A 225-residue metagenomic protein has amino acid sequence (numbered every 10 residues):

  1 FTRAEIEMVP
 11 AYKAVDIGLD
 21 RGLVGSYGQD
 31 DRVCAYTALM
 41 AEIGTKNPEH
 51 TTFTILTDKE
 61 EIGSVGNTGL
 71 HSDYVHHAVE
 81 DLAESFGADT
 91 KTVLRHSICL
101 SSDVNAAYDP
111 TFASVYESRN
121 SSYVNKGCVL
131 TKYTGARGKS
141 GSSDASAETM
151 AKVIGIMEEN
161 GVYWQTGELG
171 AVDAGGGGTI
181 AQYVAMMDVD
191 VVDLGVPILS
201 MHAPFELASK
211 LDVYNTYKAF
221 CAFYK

Functional and structural regions predicted by a protein language model:
F1-E5, N47-T54, F86-H96, M157-G170: Flexible, glycine/charged-enriched surface loops at secondary-structure junctions
F1-S26, G44: Soluble metallo-hydrolase cores and metallopeptidase-like ectodomains found primarily in the secretory/periplasmic
Y12-A14, L56-S64, G69, V104-A106 (+2 more regions): Acidic, glycine-rich active-site loops and adjacent beta-strand->loop/helix elements that engage anionic groups
L19-R21, S64-G69, P110-A113, F205-L207: Short acidic, glycine/serine/threonine-rich loops at helix termini
G25-H77, A219-C221: Alpha-helical metal-binding/catalytic segments enriched in His/Glu/Asp
E42-L56, V196-K225: His/Asp/Glu-rich mid-to-C-terminal helical/loop segments that flank catalytic regions of hydrolases
S72-L100: A glycine-rich helix N-cap at a beta->alpha junction
D109-F112, Y116-A203: Active-site-adjacent substrate-binding region of metalloamidase/peptidase-like peptide-processing proteins
